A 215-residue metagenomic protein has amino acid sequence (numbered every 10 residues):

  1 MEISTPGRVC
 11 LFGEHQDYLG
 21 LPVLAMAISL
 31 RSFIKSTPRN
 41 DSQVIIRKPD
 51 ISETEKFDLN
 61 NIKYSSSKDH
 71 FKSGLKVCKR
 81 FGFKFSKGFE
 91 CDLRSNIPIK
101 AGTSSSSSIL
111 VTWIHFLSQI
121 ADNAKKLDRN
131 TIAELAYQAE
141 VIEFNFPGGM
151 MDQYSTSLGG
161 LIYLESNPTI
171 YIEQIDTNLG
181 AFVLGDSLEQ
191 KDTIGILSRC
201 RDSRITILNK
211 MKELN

Functional and structural regions predicted by a protein language model:
M1-F12, F33-D69, R80, S155 (+1 more regions): C-terminal nucleotide
M1-S4, V9, Y18, S67-D176: Gly/Ser-rich oxyanion-binding loop with an adjacent helix/lid that shapes the negatively charged ligand pocket
G13, D17-L21: Glycine-rich N-terminal segment of FAD-binding domains in flavoprotein oxidoreductases, spanning the beta-loop-helix
G20-I28, R199-D202: Short Gly/aromatic-enriched secondary-structure transition segments
L21-P22, I99-T103, K191-G195: A generic structural signal for short coil/turn motifs at secondary-structure boundaries
S29, S86, G180-F182: A general secondary-structure signal for short beta-strands and their flanking turns/coil in non-transmembrane regions
